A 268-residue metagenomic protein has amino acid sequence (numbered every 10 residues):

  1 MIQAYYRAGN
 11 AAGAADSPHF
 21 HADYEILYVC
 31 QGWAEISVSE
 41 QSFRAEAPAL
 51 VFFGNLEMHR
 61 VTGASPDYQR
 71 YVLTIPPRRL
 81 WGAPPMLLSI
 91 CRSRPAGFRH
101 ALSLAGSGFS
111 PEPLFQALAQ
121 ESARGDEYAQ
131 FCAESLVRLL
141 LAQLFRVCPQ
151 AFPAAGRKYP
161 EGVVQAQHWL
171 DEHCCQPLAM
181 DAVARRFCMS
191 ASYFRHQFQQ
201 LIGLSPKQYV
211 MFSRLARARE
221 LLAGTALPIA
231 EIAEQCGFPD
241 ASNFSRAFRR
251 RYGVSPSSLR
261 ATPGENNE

Functional and structural regions predicted by a protein language model:
M1-A11, N55-R124, L141-P149: A hydrophobic/aromatic-rich effector-binding and dimerization subdomain of bacterial HTH-type transcriptional regulators
M1-L50, L56-E57, G63-P66, P85-R92 (+3 more regions): Generic protein-terminus/edge-of-domain signal
C30, E112-D126, Q167, D171-C174 (+1 more regions): Regular secondary-structure segments
A96-S107, S122-Q176, D181-F187, Q200-F212: Short, Lys/Arg-enriched, Trp-marked, Pro/Gly-tolerant hinge/linker segments that flank
Q176-L215, A223, L227, A233-T262: Basic/polar phosphate-binding segments, predominantly the helix-turn-helix DNA-binding elements of transcriptional
